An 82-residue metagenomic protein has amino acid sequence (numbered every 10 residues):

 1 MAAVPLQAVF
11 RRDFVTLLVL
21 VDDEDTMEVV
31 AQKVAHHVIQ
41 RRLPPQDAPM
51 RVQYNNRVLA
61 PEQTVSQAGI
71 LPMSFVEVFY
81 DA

Functional and structural regions predicted by a protein language model:
M1-A82: Ubiquitin system architectures
